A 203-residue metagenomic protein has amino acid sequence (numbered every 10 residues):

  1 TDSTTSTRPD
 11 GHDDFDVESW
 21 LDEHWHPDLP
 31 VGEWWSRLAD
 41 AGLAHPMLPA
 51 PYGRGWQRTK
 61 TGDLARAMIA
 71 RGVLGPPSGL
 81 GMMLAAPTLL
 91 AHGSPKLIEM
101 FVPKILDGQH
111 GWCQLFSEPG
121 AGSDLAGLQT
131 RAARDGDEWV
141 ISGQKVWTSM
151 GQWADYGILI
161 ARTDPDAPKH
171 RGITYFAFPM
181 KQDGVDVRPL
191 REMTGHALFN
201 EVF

Functional and structural regions predicted by a protein language model:
T1-L80, L84, L90-A91, K96-D107 (+1 more regions): Amphipathic, small/basic residue-rich leader segments at the start of a protein or domain
G42, L64, S94, Q114 (+4 more regions): Buried hydrophobic positions in well-ordered alpha/beta secondary-structure cores of metabolic enzymes
S78-G79, G120-S123, W147-M150, P165-A167 (+1 more regions): Short Gly/Pro-enriched turn/cap motifs at secondary-structure boundaries
L84-G93, I105-G108, S117-A121, K145 (+2 more regions): Acidic, glycine-rich active-site loops and adjacent beta-strand->loop/helix elements that engage anionic groups
G93-I98, G136-S142, Y175-V185, E201-F203: Long, well-ordered alpha-helical segments
G111-R134: A gly/ser-rich beta-alpha-beta helix-loop segment of oxidoreductase catalytic cores
G127-Q129, K181-F203: Flexible, small-/acidic-enriched active-site or ligand-binding loops
S142-D186: A short core secondary-structure module
